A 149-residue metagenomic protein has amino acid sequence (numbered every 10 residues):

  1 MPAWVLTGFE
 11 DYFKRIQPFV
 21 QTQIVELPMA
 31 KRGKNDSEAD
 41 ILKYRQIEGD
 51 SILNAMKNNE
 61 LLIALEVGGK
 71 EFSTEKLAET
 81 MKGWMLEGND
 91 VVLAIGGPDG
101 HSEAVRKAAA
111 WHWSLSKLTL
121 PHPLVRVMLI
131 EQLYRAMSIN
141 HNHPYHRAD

Functional and structural regions predicted by a protein language model:
M1-Q17: N-terminal beta1-alpha1 ligand-phosphate binding loop
R15-Q21, M85-E87, S138-I139: Arginine/glycine-rich "motif VI" loop of SF2 helicases in the C-terminal RecA-like domain
V20, N59-E60, A109: Short, well-ordered alpha-helix to beta-strand connector turns
Q23-V25: General small-molecule cofactor/ligand-binding pocket signal
P28-N89: S-adenosyl-L-methionine/SAH cofactor-binding core of RNA-modifying enzymes
M85-I95, S116-H122: Short, acidic/small-residue loops that bind anionic groups at enzyme active sites
G96, S102: Rossmann-fold NAD(P)-binding glycine/threonine-rich loop
E103-D149: Structured adenosyl-cofactor binding patch, chiefly the S-adenosyl-L-methionine
